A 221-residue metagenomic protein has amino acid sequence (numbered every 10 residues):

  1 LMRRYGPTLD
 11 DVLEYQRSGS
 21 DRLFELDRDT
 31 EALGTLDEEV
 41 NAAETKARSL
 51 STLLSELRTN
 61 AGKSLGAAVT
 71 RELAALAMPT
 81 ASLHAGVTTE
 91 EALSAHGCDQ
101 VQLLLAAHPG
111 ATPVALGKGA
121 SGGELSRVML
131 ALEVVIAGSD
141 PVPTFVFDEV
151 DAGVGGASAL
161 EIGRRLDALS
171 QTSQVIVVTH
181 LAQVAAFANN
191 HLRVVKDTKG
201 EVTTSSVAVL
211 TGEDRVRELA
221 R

Functional and structural regions predicted by a protein language model:
L1-L76, T80-A81: Extended, charged alpha-helical coiled-coil/arm scaffolds that mediate oligomerization and mechanical coupling in large
T59, K63, S139-D140, A152-L160: Conserved D-loop-proximal element of ABC-family nucleotide-binding domains
A74-S94, D99: Long, charged, glycine-rich C-terminal linkers/tails
A85-T89, L105-P109, L132-V134, K196 (+1 more regions): Flexible glycine-/small-residue-rich
A107-G110, G123-F145: GG-anchored amphipathic helix commonly corresponding to the ABC/SMC/Rad50 NBD signature/C-loop
P113-G119: Short pre-catalytic strand/loop immediately N-terminal to key active-site residues, enriched for Gly-Thr
D148-E149: Walker B catalytic acidic pair
A157-R221: C-terminal lobe/lid and adjacent interdomain/linker elements of RecA-like ASCE P-loop ATPase modules
